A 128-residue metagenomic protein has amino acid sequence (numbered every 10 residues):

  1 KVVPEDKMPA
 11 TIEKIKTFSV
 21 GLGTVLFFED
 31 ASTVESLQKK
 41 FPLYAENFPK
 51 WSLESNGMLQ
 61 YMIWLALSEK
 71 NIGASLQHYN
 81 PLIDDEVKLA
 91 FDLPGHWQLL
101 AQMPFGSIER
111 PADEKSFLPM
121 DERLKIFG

Functional and structural regions predicted by a protein language model:
K1-N56: Glycine/small-residue-rich phosphate/adenosyl-binding loop
D6, L99-G128: C-terminal helix-cap and adjacent tail motif
S19, H96-L99: A short, structural micro-pattern
G21-T24, K70, A101: Generic beta-strand structural signal
A31, F41-L89: Small-aliphatic-rich amphipathic alpha-helix that forms the alpha element of a beta-alpha
S36-K40, E86, E114-K115: A short secondary-structure junction signal
E69, G95-H96: Arginine/glycine-rich "motif VI" loop of SF2 helicases in the C-terminal RecA-like domain
K88-G95, A112-S116: Short proline/glycine-enriched turn/loop segments at secondary-structure junctions
